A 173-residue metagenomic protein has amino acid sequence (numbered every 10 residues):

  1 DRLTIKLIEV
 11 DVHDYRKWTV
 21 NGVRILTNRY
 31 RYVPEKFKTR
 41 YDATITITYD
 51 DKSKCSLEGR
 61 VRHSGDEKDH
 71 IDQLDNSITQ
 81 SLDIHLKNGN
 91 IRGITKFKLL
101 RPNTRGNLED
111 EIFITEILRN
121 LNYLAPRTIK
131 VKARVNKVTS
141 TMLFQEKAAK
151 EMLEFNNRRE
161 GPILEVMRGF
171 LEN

Functional and structural regions predicted by a protein language model:
D1-N173: Phosphate/dinucleotide-binding and metal-coordinating scaffold of catalytic cores in nucleotide-dependent enzymes
